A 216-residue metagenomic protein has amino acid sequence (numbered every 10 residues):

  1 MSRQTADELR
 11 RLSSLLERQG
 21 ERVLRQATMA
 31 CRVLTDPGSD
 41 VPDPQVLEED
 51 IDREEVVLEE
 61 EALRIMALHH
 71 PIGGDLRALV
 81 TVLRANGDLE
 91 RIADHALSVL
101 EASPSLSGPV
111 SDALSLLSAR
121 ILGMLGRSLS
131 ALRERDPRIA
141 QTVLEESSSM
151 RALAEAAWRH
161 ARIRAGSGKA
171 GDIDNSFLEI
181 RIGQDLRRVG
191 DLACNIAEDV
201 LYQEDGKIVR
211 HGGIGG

Functional and structural regions predicted by a protein language model:
M1-G216: Cytosolic, long alpha-helical scaffolding segments
